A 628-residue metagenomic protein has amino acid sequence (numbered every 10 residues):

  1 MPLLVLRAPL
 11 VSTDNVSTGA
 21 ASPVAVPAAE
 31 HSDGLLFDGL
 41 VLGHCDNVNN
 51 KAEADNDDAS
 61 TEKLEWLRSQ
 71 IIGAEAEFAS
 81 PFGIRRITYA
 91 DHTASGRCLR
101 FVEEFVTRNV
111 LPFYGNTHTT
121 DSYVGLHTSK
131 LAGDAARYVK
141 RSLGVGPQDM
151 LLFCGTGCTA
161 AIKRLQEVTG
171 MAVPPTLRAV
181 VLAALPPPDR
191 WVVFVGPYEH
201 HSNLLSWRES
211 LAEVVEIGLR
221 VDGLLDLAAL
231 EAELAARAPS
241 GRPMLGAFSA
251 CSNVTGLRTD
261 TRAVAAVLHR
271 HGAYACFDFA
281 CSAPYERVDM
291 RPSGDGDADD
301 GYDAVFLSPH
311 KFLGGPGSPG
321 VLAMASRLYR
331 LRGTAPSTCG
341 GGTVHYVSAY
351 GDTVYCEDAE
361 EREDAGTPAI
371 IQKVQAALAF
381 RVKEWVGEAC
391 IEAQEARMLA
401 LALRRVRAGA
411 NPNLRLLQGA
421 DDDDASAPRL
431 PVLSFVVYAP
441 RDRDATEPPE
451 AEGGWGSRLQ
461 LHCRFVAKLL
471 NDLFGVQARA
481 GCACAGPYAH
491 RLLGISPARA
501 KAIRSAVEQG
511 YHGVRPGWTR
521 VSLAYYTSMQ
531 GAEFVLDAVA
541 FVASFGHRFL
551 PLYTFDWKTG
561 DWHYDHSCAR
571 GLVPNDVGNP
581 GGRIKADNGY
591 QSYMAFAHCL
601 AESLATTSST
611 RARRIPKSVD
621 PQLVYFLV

Functional and structural regions predicted by a protein language model:
P2-V628: Pyridoxal 5′-phosphate
